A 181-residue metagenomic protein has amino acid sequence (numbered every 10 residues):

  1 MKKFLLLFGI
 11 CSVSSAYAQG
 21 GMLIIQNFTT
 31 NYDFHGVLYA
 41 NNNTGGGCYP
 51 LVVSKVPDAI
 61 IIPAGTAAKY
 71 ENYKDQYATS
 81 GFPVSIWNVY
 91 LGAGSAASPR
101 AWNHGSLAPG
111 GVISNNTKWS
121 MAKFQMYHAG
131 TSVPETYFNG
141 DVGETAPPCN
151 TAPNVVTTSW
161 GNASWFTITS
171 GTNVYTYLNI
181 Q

Functional and structural regions predicted by a protein language model:
M1-N27: Bacterial Sec-dependent N-terminal signal peptides
G20, N31-Q181: Intrinsically disordered, low-complexity segments enriched in small/polar residues
